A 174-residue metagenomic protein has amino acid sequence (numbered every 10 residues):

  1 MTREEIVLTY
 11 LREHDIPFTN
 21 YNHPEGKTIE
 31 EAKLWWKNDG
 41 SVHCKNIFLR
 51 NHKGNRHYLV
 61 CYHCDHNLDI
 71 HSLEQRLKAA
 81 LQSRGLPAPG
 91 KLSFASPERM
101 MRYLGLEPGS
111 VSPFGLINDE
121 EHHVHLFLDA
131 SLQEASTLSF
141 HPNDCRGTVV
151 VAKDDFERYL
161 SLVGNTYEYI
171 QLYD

Functional and structural regions predicted by a protein language model:
M1-D174: Extended, low-hydrophobicity, polar/charged segments
